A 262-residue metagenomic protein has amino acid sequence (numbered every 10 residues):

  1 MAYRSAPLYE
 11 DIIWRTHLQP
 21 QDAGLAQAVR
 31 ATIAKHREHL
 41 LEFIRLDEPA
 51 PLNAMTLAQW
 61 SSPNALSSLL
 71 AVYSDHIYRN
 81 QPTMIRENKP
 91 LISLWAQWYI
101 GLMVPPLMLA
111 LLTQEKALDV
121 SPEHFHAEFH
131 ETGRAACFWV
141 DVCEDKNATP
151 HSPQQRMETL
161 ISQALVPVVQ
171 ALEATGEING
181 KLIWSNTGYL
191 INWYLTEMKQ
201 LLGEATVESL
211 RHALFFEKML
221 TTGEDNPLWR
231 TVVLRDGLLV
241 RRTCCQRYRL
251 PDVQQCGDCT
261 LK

Functional and structural regions predicted by a protein language model:
M1-L109: N-terminal, charged low-complexity regulatory/assembly segments
A2-E48, A164-S209, P251, L261-K262: Non-catalytic accessory segments flanking enzymatic or RNA/DNA-binding domains
A6, H212-A213, C245: Generic intrinsically disordered, low-complexity segments enriched for polar/acidic and small residues
N64-R235: Hydrophobic, aromatic-lined core segments that form the binding pocket/scaffold for planar heteroaromatic ligands
L228-L238, T243-R249: Active-site-proximal "nucleotidyltransferase
R242-K262: Local cysteine-cluster metal-coordination motifs and their immediate loop/turn environment, predominantly Fe-S cluster
